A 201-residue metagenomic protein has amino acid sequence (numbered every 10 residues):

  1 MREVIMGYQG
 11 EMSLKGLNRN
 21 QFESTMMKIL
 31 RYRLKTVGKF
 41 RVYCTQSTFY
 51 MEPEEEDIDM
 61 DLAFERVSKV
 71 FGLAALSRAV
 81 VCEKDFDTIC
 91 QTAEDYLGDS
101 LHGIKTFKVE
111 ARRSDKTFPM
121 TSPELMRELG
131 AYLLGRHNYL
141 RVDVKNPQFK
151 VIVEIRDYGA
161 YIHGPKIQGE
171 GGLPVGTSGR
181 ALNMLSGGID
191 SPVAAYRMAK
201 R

Functional and structural regions predicted by a protein language model:
M1-L182, P192-R201: RNA-binding accessory domains that recognize and position tRNA/RNA substrates
G188: Conserved G/P- and acidic residue-centered "switch" motifs that form tight phosphate/ATP-binding loops in soluble
